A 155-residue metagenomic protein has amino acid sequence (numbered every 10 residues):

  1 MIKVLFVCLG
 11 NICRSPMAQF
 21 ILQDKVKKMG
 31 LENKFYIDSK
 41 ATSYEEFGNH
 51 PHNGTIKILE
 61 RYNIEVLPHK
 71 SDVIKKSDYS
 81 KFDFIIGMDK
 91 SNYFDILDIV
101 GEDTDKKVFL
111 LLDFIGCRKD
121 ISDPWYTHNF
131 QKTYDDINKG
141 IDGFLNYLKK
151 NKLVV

Functional and structural regions predicted by a protein language model:
M1-K81, N146-V155: Conserved active-site segments centered on acidic
C8, L59, I86-G87, I137: Hydrophobic structural packing positions in well-ordered secondary structure
S15, M88-D89: Replace "coordinates the UDP/GDP/TDP-sugar" with "coordinates nucleotide-activated sugar donors
F84, K90-V155: Phosphate-binding/catalytic loops
